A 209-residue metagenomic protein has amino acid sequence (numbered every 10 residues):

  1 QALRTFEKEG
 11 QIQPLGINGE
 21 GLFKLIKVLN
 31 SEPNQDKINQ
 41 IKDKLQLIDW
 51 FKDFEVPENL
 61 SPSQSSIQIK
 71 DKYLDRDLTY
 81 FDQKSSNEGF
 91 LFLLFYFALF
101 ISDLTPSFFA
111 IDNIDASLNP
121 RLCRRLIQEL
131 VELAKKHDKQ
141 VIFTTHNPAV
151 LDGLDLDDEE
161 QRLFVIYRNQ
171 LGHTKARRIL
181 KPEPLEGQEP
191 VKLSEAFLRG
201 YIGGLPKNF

Functional and structural regions predicted by a protein language model:
Q1-L104, V191, E195-F209: Phosphate-coordinating catalytic segments in nucleotide- and nucleic-acid-processing enzymes
S107-F108: The start of beta-strands in P-loop NTPase/AAA+ ATPase cores
D112-N113: Walker B catalytic acidic pair
R125-F209: C-terminal lobe/lid and adjacent interdomain/linker elements of RecA-like ASCE P-loop ATPase modules
